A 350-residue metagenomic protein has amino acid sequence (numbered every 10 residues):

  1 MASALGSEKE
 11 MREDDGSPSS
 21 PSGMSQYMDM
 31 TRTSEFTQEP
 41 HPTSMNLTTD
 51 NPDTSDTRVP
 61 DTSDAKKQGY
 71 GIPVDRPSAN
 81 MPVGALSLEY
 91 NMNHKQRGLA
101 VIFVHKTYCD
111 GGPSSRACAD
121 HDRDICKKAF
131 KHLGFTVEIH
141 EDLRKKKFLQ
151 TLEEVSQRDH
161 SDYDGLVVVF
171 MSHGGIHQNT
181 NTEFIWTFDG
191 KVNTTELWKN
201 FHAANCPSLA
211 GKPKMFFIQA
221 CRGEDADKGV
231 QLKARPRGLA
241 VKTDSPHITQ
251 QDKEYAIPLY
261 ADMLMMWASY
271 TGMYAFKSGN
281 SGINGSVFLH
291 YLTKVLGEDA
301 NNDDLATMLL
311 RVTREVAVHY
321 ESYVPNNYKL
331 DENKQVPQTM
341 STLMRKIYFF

Functional and structural regions predicted by a protein language model:
A2-F350: Cysteine endopeptidase catalytic domains of the caspase/legumain-like
